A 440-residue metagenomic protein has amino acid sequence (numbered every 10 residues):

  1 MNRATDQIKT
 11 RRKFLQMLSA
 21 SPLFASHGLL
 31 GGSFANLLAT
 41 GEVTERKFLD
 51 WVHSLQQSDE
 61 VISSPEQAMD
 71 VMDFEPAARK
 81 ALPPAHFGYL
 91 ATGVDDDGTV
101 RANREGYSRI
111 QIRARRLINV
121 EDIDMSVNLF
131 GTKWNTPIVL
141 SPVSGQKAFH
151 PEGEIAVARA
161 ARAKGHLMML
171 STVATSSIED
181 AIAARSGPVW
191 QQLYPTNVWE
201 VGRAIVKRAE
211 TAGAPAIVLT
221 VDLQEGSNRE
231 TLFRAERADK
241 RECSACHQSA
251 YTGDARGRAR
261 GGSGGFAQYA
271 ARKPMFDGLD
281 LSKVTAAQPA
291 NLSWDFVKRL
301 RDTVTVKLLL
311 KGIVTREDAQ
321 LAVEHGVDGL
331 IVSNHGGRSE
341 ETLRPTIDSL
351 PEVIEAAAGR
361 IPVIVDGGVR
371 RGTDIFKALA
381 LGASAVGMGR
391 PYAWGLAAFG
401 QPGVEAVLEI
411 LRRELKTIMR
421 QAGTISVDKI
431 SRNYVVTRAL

Functional and structural regions predicted by a protein language model:
N2-P22: N-terminal secretory signal peptides and thylakoid transit peptides that target proteins across membranes
T44-G131, D239-L292, D428-I430, V436-L440: An N-cap/entry alpha-helix motif that binds or orients negatively charged groups
P83, L140, A161, L219 (+4 more regions): Conserved, mostly hydrophobic/aromatic
N135-S171: Glycine-rich active-site/cofactor-binding loop and its immediate structural neighborhood
S141-P142, Q192-Y194, V218-D222, G389: Short beta-strand segments
E179-S186, V323: Acidic (Asp/Glu)-rich catalytic clusters
V206-I217, V221-V365, L381-A383: Alpha/beta enzyme core
T346, E352, A397-L415: C-terminal helical cap(s) of enzyme catalytic domains, especially alpha/beta-barrels
